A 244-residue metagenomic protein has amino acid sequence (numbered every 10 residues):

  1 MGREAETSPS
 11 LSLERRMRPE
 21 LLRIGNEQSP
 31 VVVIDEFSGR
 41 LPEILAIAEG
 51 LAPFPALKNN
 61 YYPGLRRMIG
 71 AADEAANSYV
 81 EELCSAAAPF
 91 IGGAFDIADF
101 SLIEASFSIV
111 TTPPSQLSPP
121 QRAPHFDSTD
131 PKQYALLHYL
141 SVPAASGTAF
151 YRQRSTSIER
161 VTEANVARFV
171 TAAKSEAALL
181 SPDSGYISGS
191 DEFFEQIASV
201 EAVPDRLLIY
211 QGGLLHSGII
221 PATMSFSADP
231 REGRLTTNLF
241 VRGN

Functional and structural regions predicted by a protein language model:
M1-I209, G213-N244: Fe(II)/2-oxoglutarate oxygenase catalytic core
